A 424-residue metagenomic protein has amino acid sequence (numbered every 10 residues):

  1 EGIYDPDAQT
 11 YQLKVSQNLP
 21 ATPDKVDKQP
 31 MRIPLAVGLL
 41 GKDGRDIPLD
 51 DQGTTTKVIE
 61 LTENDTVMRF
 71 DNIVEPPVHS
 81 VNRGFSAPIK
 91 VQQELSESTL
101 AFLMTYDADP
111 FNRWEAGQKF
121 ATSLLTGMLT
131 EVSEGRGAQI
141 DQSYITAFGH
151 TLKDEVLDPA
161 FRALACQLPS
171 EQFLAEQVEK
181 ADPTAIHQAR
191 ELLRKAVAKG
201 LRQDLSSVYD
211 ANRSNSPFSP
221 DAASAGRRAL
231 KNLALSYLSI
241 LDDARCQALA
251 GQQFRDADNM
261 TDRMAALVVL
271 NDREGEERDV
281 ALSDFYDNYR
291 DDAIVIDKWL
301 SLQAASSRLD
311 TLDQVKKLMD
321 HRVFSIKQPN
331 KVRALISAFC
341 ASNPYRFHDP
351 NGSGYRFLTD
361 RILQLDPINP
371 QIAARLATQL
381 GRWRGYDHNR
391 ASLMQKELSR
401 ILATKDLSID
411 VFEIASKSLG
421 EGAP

Functional and structural regions predicted by a protein language model:
E1-V81, T126, L174-A175, A198: Beta-strand-rich binding/interaction modules
D71-P424: Long, ordered, helix-rich scaffold segments
